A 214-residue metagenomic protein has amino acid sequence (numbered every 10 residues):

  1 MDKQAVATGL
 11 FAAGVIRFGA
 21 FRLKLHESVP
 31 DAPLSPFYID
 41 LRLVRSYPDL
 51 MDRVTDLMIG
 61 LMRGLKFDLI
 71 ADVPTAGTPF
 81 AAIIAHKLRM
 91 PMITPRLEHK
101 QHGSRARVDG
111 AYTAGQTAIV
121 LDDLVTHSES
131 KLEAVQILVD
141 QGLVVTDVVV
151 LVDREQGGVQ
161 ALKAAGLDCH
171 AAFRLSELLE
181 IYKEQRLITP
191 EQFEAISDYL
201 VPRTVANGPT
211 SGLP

Functional and structural regions predicted by a protein language model:
M1-L121, V125, E129-P214: PRPP-associated nucleotide enzymes
